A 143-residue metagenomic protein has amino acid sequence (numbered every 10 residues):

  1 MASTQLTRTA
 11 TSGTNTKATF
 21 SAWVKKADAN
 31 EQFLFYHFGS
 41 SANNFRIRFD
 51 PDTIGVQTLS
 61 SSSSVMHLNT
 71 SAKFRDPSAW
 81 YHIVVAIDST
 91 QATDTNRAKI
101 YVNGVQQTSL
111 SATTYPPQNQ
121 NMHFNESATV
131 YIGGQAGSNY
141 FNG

Functional and structural regions predicted by a protein language model:
A2-Q57, Q91-D94: Extracellular glycan-recognition modules
A22, S78-S89, I100: Short tryptophan-centered beta-strand motifs in secreted/extracellular beta-sheet-rich domains of glycan-recognition
N43-F45, S63-N69, Q106-S111: Surface-exposed loop/edge segments in extracytoplasmic proteins
G55, K99-Y101: Beta-strand signatures of extracellular beta-sandwich domains
Q57-H82: Short, aromatic/His-centered strand-loop micro-motif at the edge of beta-sheets
S61-V65, T90-N96: Short, solvent-exposed loop/turn segments that connect beta-strands within catalytic domains and beta-strand-rich
V102-A128: Short, solvent-exposed beta-strand-to-loop segments that form ligand-recognition rims of beta-rich domains
H123-G143: Extracellular glycan-interaction patches encoded by glycine-rich segments
